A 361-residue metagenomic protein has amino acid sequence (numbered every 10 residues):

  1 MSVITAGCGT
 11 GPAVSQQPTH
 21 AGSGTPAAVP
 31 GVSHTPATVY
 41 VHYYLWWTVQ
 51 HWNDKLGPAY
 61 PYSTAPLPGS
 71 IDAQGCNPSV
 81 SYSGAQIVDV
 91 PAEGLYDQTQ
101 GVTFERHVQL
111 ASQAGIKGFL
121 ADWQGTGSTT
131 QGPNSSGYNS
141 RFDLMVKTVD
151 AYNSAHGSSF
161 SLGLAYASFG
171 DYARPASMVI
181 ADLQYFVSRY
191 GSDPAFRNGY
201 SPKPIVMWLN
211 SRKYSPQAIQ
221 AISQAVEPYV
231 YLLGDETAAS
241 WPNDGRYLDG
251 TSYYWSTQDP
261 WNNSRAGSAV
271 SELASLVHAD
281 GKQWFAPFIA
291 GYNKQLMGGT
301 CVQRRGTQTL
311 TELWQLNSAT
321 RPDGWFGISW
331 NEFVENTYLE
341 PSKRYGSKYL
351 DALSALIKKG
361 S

Functional and structural regions predicted by a protein language model:
I4-G7: C-terminal motif of bacterial Sec signal peptides marking the signal peptidase cleavage site
G9-P12: Bacterial signal peptide processing site
P18-S361: Glycan-processing catalytic domains of CAZymes
